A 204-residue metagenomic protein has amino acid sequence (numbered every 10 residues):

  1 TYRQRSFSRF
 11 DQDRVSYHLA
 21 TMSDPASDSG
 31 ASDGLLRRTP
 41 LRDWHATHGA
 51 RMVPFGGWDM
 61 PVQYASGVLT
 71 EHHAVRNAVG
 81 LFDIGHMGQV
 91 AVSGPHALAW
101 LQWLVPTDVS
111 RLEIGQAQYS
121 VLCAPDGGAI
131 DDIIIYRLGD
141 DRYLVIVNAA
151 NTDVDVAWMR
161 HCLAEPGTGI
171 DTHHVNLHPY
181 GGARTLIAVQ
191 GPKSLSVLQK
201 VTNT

Functional and structural regions predicted by a protein language model:
T1-Y2, H72: N-terminal hydrophobic alpha-helix used for membrane targeting or insertion
Y2, D11-D13, Y17-H18: Intrinsic-disorder-associated, low-complexity terminal segments enriched in Asp/Asn/His/Tyr and depleted of Lys/Arg
R5: Cationic, low-complexity basic patches in intrinsically disordered or flexible, solvent-exposed regions
S16-T204: Basic, glycine/lysine-rich polyanion-binding surfaces/domains
